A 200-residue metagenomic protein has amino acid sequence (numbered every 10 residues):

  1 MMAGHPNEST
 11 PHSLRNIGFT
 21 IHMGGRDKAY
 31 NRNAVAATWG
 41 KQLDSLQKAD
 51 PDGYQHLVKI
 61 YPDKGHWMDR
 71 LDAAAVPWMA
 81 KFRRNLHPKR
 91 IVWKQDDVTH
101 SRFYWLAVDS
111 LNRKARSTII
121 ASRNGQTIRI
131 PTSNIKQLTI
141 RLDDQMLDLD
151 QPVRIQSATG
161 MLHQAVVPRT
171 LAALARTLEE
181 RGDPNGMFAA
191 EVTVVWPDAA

Functional and structural regions predicted by a protein language model:
M1-H12, N16-I17, N31-N33, K48-A49 (+1 more regions): Mobile cap/lid helix-loop segments that gate and shape the active-site cleft of serine hydrolases
P6, M23-D27, L86: Surface cap/lid and interfacial helix-loop subdomains adjacent to catalytic sites that gate substrate access
S13, G18-M23, H56-I60: Structural recognition of the beta-strand scaffold that forms the well-ordered cores of secreted hydrolase catalytic
T20-Y30, P62-D63, T132-N134: Conserved strand-to-loop "acid loop" that flanks and positions the catalytic carboxylate
K28-T38: Conserved alpha/beta-hydrolase "acid-adjacent" motif
G40-A200: Alpha/beta-hydrolase-fold serine-hydrolase catalytic core, especially in secreted/extracellular enzymes
